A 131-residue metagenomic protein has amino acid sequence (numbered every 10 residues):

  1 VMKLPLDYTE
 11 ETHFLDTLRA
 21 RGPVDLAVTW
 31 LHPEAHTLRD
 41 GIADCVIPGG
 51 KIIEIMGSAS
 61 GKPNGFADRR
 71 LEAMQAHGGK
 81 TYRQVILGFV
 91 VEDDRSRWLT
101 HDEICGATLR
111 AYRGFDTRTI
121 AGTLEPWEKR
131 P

Functional and structural regions predicted by a protein language model:
V1-H13, L26-P33: Rossmann-fold cofactor-recognition segment
V1-K3, I52, Y82-Q84, R118-I120: Conserved beta-strand scaffold positions in the cores of enzyme catalytic domains, especially in NTP/NDP-utilizing
T12-G22: Short amphipathic alpha-helix with an adjacent loop that forms part of the alpha/beta core around
H13-F14, T37, E103, A107: Well-ordered alpha-helical segments embedded in enzymatic catalytic cores
T17, G41-D44, R110: A generic secondary-structure signal
P23-V24, G49: Local beta-strand N-terminus motif with an aromatic residue
T29-W98, D102: Catalytic loop of short-chain dehydrogenase/reductase
D93-R130: C-terminal helical subdomain
